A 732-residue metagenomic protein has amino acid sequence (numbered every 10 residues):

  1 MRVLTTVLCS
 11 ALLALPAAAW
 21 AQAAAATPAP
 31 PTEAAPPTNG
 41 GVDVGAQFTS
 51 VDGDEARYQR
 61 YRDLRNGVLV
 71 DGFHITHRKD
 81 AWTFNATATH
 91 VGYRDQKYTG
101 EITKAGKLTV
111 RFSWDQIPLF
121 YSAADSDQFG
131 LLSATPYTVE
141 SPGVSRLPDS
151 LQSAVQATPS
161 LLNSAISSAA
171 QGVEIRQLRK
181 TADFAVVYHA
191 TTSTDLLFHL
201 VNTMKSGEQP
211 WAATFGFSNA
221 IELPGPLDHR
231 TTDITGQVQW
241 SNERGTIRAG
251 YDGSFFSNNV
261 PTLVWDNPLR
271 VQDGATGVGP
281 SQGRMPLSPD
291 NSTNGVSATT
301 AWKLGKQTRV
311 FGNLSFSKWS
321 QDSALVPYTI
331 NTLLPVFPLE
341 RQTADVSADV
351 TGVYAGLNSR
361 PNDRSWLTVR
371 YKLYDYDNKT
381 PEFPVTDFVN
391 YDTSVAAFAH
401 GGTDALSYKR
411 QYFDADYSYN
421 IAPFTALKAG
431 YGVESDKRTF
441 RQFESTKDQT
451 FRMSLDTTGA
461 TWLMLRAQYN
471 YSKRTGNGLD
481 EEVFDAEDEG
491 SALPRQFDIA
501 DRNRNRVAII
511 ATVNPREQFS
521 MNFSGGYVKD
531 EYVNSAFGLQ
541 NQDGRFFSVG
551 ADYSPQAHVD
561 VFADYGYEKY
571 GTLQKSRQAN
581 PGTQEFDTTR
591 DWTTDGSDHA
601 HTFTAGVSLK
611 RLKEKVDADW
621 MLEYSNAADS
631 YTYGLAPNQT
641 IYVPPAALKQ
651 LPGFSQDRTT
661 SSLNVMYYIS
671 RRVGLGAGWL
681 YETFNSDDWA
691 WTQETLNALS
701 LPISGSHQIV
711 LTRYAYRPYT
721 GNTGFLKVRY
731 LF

Functional and structural regions predicted by a protein language model:
M1-A21: Gram-negative bacterial Sec-dependent N-terminal signal peptides
A23-A34, F48-I102, G106-F732: Gram-negative and organellar
P37-Q47: Mature N-terminal segment immediately following signal peptide/propeptide cleavage in secreted/periplasmic
